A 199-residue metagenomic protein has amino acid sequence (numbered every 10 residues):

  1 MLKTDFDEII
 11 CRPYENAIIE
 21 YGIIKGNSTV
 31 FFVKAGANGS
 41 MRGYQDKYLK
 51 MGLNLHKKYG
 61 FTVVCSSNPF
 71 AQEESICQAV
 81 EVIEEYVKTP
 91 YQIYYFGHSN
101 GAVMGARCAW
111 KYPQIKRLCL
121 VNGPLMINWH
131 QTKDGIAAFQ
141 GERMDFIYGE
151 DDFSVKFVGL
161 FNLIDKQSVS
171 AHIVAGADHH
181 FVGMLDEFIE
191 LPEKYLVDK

Functional and structural regions predicted by a protein language model:
M1-G26: N-terminal cap/lid segment of alpha/beta-hydrolase-fold proteins
E15-N16, I24-C65: Short, surface-exposed "cap/lid" segments of acyl-processing enzymes
D46, T132-K133, D151, V155-L163: Short alpha-helix in the alpha/beta-hydrolase fold that links the catalytic acid
K47, F70-K88: Alpha/beta-hydrolase active-site loop
F96-G105: Gly/Ala-rich beta-loop-alpha elbow adjacent to hydrolase catalytic centers
I127, E150-V155, H179-H180: Acidic catalytic loop of the alpha/beta-hydrolase fold
F139-Q140, D145-Y148: Short beta-strand/loop motif that positions the catalytic acidic residue of the alpha/beta-hydrolase fold
A177-D186: Catalytic histidine-centered segment of alpha/beta-hydrolase-like enzymes
